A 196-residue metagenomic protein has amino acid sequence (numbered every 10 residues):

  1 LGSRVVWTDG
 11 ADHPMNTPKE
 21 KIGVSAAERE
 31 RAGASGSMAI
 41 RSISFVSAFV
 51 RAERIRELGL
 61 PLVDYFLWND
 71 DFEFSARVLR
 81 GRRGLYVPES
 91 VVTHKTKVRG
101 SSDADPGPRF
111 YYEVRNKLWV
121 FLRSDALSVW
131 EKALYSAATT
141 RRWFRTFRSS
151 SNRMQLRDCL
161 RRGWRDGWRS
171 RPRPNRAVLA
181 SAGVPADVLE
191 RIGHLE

Functional and structural regions predicted by a protein language model:
L1-L60: Acidic/His-rich active-site region of diverse nucleotide-sugar glycosyltransferases
S3-V5, D70, K97: Histidine-centered beta-alpha loop that forms part of the nucleotide-sugar donor binding/catalytic region in diverse
S42, A48-G59, D64-V91: A short, conserved alpha-helix in the catalytic core of glycosyltransferases
D64, S101-P106, S150: Short glycine-enriched, charge-decorated loop/helix-capping segments at active-site entrances that position
V87-A104: Active-site donor/metal-binding and catalytic loop motifs of nucleotide-sugar-dependent glycosylation enzymes
P108-Y112, A126-E196: Non-catalytic, C-terminal membrane-associated alpha-helical segments of glycosyltransferases
F121-L122: A bilobed periplasmic-binding-protein/Venus flytrap-type ligand-binding module shared by bacterial periplasmic
